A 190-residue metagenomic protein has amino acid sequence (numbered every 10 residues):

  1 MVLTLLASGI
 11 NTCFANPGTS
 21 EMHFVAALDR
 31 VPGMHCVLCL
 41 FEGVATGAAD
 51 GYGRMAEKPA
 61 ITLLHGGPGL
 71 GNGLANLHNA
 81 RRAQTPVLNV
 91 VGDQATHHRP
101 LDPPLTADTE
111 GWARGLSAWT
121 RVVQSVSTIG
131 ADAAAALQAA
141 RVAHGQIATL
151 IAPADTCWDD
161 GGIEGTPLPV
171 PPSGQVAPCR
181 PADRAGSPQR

Functional and structural regions predicted by a protein language model:
M1-R190: N-terminal alpha/beta PP-like core and its mobile active-site loop of ThDP/TPP-dependent enzymes
